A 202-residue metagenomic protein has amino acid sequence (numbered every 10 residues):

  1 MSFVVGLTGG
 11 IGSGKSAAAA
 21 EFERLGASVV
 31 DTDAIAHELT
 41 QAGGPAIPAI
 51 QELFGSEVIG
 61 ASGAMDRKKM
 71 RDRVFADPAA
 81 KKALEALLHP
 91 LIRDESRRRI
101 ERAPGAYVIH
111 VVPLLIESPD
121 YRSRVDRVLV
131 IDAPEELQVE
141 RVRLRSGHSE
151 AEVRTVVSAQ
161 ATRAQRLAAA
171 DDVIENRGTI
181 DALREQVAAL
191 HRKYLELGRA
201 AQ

Functional and structural regions predicted by a protein language model:
M1-A27, T32-A34: Walker A (P-loop) phosphate-binding motif
G14, D33, L84, I109 (+3 more regions): Residue-level signal for inorganic ion chemistry
S28, R127, D171-D172: Well-ordered beta-strand positions
A34-H37, A133-E136, T155-S158, I180: Short, acidic/turn-prone active-site loops that include or flank metal/cofactor- and phosphate-binding residues
A34-Y107: ATP-dependent small-molecule kinase phosphotransfer cores that center on conserved nucleotide phosphate-binding segments
I47-Q51, E135-R143, E150, R154: An amphipathic alpha-helix signature
R93-R102, Y107-L144: ATP-dependent NMP and nucleoside kinases share a basic, alpha-helical "lid"
E95, P104, R122-S123, L144 (+2 more regions): Small-molecule kinase domains that catalyze NTP-dependent phosphoryl transfer to phosphate-bearing small molecules
